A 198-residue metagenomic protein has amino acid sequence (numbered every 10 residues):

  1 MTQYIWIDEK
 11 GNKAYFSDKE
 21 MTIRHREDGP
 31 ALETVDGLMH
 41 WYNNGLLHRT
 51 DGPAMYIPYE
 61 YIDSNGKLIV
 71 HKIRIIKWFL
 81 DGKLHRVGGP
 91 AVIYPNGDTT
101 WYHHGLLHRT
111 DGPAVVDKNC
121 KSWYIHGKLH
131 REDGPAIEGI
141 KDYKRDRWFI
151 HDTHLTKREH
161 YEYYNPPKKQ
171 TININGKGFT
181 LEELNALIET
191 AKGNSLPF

Functional and structural regions predicted by a protein language model:
M1-G178, E183-F198: Glycine/tyrosine- and acidic-biased, solvent-exposed loop/turn segments at the edges of beta-strands
